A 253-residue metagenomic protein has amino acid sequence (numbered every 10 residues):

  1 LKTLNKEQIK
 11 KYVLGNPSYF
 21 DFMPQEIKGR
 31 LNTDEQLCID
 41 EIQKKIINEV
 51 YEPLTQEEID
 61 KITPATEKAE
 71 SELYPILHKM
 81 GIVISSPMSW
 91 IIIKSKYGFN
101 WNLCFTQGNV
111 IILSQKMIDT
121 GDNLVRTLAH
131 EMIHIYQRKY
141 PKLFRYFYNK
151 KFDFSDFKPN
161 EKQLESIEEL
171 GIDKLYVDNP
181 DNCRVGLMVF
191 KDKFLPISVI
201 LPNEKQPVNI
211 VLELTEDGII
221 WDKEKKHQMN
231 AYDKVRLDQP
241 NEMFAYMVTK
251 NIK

Functional and structural regions predicted by a protein language model:
L1-I59, N241: N-terminal mature-domain "stem" immediately C-terminal to a signal peptide or N-terminal signal-anchor/transmembrane
I46-N109: Auxiliary, metal-adjacent structural segments of Zn-dependent hydrolase domains
E52-I62, Q115-I118, A231-V235: Second-shell loop/turn segments in exported
I59-I62, T66, G121-R126, D238-E242: Solvent-exposed, acidic/flexible segments
K94-G98, Q115-M117, I133, Q137: Short, flexible loop/turn elements at secondary-structure junctions
I112-A129, V235: Short pre-active-site segment immediately N-terminal to the catalytic Zn-binding motif
M132-K150: Catalytic Zn2+-binding segment of zinc metalloproteases
N149-K253: Metalloprotease/metallohydrolase-associated module, dominated by Zn2+-dependent proteases
